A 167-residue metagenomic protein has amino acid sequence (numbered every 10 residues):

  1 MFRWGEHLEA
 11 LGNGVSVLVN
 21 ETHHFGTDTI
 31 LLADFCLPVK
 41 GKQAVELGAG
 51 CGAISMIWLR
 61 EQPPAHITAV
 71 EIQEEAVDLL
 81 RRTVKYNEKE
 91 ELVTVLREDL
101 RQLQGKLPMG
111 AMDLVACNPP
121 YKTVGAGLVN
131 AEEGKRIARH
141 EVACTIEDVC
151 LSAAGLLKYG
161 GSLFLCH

Functional and structural regions predicted by a protein language model:
F2-Q43, A49-E61: SAM-dependent Rossmann-like transferase core, predominantly class I methyltransferases with a strong bias toward
L11-N13, L59-E61, V129-E132, S152-K158: A short alpha-helix capping/helix-coil boundary motif
V19, R97-E98, H167: Short loop/edge segments at beta-strand edges and connector loops that shape dinucleotide/nucleotide cofactor-binding
N20, I137, G160-L163: Conserved short-loop catalytic and cofactor-binding motifs
F25, A143-H167: Conserved Class I SAM-dependent methyltransferase catalytic core
D34-L128, L151: Conserved SAM/SAH cofactor-binding pocket of Class I
P119-D148: Mobile active-site "lid"/loop adjacent to the S-adenosyl-L-methionine
